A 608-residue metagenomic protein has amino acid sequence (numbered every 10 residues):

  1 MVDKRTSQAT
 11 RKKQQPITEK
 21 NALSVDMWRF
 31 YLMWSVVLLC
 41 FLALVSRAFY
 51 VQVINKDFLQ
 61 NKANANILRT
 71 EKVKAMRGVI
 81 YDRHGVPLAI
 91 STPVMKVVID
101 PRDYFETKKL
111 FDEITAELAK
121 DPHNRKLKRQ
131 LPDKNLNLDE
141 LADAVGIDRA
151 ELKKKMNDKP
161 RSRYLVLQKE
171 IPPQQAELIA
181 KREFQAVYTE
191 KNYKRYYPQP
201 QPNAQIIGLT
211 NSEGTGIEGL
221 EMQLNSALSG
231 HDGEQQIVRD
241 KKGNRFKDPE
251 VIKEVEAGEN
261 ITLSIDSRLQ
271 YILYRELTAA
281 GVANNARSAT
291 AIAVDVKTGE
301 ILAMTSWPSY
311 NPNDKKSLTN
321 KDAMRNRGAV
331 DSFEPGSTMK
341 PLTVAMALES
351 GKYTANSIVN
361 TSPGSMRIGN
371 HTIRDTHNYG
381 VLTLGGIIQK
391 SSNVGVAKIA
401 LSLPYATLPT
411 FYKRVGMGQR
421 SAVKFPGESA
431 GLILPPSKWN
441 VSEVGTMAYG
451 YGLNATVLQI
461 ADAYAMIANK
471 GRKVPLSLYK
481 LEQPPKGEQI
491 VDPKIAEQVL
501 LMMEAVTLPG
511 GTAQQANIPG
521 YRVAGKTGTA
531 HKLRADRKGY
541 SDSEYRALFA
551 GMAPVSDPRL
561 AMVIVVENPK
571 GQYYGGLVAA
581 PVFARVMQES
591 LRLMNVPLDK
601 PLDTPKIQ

Functional and structural regions predicted by a protein language model:
M1-K315, A406-G416, E567, Q572-Q608: Periplasmic/cell-envelope proteins involved in peptidoglycan metabolism and beta-lactam response
K4-T6, Q14, A89, R239-E250 (+6 more regions): Beta-lactam-recognizing serine transpeptidase/beta-lactamase-like catalytic domain environment
